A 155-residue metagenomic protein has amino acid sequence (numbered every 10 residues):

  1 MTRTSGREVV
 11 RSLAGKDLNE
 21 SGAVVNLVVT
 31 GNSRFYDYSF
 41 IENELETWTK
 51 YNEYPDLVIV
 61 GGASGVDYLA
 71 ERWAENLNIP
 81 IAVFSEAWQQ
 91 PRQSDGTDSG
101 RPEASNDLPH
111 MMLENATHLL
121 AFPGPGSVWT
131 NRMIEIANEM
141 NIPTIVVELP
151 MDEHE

Functional and structural regions predicted by a protein language model:
T2-N26, S33-E155: Acidic/glycine-enriched connector segments
